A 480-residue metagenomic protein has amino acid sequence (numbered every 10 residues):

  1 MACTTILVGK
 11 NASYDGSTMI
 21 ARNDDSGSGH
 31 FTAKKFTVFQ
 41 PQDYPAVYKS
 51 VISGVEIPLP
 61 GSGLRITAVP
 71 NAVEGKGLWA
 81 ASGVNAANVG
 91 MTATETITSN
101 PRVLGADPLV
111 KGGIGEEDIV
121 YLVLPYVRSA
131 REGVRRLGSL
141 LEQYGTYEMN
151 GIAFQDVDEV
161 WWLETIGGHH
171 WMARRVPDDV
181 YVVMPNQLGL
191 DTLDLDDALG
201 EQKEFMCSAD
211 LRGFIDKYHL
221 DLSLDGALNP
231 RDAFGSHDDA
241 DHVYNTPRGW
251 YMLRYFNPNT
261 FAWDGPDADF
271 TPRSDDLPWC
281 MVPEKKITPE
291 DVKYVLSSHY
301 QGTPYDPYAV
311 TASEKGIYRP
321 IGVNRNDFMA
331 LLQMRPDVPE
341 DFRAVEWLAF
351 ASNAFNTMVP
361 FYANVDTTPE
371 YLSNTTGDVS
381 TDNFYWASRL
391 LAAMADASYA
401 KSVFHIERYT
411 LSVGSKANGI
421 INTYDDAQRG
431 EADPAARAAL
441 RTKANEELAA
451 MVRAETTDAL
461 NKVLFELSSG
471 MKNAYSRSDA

Functional and structural regions predicted by a protein language model:
A2-E116, R136-A268: A contiguous strand-loop segment
I6, G133, A330: Short, conserved catalytic/metal-binding motifs centered on acidic residues
V120-Y126: Short, well-ordered beta-strand elements within core beta-sheets of diverse protein domains
Y126-E132: Short, charged, surface-exposed loops that flank catalytic or proteolytic processing sites
G133-E142, K293, A438: Short, well-structured alpha-helical segments that form the helix of a local strand-helix-strand
G213-D337: Glycine-rich, aromatic-lined ligand/substrate-binding cores of catalytic and carbohydrate-binding domains
Q301, Y305-G430: Substrate-recognition/cap regions that form aromatic- and gly/pro-loop-enriched pockets for small-molecule ligands
L411-A480: Histidine-centered catalytic/metal-binding microenvironments
